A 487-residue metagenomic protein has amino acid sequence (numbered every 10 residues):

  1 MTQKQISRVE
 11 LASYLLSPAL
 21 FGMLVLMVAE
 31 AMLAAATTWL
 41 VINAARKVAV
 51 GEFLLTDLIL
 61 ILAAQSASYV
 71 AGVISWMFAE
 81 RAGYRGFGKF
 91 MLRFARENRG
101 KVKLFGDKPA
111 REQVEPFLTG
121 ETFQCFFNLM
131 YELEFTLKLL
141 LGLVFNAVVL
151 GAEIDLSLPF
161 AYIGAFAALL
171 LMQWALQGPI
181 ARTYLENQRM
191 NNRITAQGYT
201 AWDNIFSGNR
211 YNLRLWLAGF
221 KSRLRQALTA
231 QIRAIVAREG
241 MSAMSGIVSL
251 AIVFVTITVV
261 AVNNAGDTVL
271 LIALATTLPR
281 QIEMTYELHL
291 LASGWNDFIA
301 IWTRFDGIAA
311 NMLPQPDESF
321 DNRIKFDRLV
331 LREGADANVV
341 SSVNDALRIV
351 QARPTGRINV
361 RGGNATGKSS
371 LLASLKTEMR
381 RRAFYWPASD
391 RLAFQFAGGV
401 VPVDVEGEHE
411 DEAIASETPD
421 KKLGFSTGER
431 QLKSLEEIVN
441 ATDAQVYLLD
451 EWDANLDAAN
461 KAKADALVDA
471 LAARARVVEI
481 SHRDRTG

Functional and structural regions predicted by a protein language model:
M1-A34, A79, Q124, L140 (+1 more regions): Membrane-integrated ABC transporters
Y14-L15, G120-L129, N209-F254: An intracellular "coupling" helix at the cytosolic face of ABC transporter transmembrane type-1 domains
P18-A71, G151-F160: Transmembrane helix-loop-helix hairpins at lipid-water interfaces of multipass membrane proteins, especially the type-1
V41, A67-D107: Juxtamembrane helix-loop junctions of ABC transporter transmembrane domains
A64-G83, I163-E186, L271-W302, I308: Alpha-helical transmembrane segments of multi-pass membrane proteins
G86-L104, V114-E115, L185-R225, I301-I308: Short cytosolic helices in intracellular loops of multi-pass membrane proteins
R99-F145: Juxtamembrane loop-to-helix connectors within ABC transporter transmembrane domains
V149-Y162, A237-I308: Helix-loop-helix
